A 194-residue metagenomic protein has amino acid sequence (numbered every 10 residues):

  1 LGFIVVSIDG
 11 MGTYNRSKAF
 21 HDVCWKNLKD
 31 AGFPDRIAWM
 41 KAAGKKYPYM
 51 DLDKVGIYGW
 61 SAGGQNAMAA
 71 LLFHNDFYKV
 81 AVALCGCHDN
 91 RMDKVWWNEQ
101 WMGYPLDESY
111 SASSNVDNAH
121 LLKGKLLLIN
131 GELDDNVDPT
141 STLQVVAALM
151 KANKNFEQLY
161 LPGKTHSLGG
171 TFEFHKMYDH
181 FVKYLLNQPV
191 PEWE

Functional and structural regions predicted by a protein language model:
L1-N66, H88, D93-W96: Cap/lid segment of the alpha/beta-hydrolase catalytic domain
G10, G86, L161-G163: Active-site loop/turn elements of alpha/beta-hydrolase fold enzymes, especially the short glycine-/histidine-rich
K18, R91, L143, M150-E194: C-terminal catalytic histidine-bearing segment of alpha/beta-hydrolase fold enzymes
V23, A31, D35, K79-V80 (+2 more regions): Mobile cap/lid helix-loop segments that gate and shape the active-site cleft of serine hydrolases
I57-G59, L84, I129: Short beta-strand immediately N-terminal to the catalytic nucleophile in serine-hydrolase-like folds
G64-D76: Short glycine-enriched nucleophile-adjacent loop and the immediately C-terminal alpha-helix near the catalytic center
L122, L128-N130, D134: Short beta-strand/loop motif that positions the catalytic acidic residue of the alpha/beta-hydrolase fold
L133-V137, S167: Acidic catalytic loop of the alpha/beta-hydrolase fold
